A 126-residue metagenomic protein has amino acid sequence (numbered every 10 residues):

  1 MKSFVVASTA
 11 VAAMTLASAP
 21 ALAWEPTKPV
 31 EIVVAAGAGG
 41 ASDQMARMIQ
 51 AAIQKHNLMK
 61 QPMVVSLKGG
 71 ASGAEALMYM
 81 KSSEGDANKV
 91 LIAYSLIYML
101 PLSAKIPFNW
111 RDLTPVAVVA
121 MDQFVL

Functional and structural regions predicted by a protein language model:
M1-T9: Bacterial N-terminal signal peptides that target proteins for export
V6-A7, P26-P29, A120: N-terminal alpha-helical segment
A17-P20: N-terminal signal peptide c-region/cleavage motif recognized by signal peptidases
A23-T114: N-terminal (or domain-start) structured segment
V116-Q123: Short Pro/Gly-enriched coil loops immediately N-terminal to beta-strands
